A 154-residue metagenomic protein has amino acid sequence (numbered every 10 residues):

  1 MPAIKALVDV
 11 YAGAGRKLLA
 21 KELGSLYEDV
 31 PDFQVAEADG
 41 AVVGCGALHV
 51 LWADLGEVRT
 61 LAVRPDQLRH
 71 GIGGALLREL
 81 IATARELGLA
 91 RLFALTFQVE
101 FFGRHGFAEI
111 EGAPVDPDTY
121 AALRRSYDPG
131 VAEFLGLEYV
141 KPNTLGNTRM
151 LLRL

Functional and structural regions predicted by a protein language model:
M1-A20, V35-A38, G146-L154: Short amphipathic alpha-helix that is part of the acyltransferase structural core
A6, A82, E100: Surface-exposed charge patches
G15-A38, V43-V63: A conserved beta-strand-loop-helix scaffold within acyl/acetyltransferase catalytic domains
V63, R69-A84, F93-A94: Conserved acetyl-CoA-binding loop-helix of GNAT-fold acetyltransferases
E86, A90, T96-S126: Conserved active-site alpha-helix within GNAT-family acetyltransferase domains
V115-L154: C-terminal "cap" of GNAT-fold acetyltransferases
